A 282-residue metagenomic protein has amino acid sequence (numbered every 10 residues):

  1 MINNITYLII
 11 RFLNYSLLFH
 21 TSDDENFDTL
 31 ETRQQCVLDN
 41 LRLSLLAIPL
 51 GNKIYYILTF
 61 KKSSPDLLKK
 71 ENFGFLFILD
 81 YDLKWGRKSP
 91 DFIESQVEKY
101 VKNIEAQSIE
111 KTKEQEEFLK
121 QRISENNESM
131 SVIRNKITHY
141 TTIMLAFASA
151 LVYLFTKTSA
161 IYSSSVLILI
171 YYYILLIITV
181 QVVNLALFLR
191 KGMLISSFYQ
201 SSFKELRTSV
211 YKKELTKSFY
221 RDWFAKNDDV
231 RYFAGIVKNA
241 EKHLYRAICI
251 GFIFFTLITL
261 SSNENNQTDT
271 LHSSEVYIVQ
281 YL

Functional and structural regions predicted by a protein language model:
M1-E94, F147: Extended N-terminal soluble domains of membrane/secretory-pathway proteins
K62-I133, K157-T158: Eukaryote-specific, low-hydrophobicity, charge-rich regions
I104, K111, V166-I178, K213-S218: Short, glycine/alanine-rich amphipathic alpha-helical segment that often forms an alpha-turn-alpha hairpin
Q107-E110, F198-G235: Solvent-exposed, non-transmembrane helices and loops of integral membrane proteins
K113-Q115, Y211-K212, F254-T256: A short, structure-level motif marking secondary-structure boundaries and short turns
K113-T141, W223-L244: Membrane-interface, cytosolic juxtamembrane amphipathic helix immediately N-terminal to a transmembrane helix, enriched
E128-F198, K238-T270: Alpha-helical transmembrane segments and their immediate juxtamembrane boundary regions in integral membrane proteins
N266-L282: Non-cytosolic, low-complexity segments of secreted and membrane proteins
